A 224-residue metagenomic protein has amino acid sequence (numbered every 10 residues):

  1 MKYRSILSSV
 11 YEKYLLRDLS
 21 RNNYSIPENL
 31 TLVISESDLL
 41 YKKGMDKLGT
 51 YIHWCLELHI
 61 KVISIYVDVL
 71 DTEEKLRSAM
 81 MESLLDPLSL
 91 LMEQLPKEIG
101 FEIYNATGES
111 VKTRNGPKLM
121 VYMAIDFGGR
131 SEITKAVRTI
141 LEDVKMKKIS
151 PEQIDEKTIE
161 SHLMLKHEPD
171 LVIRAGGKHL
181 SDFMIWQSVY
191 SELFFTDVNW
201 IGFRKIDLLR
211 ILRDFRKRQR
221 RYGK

Functional and structural regions predicted by a protein language model:
M1-K224: Flexible, compositionally biased loop and terminal segments
